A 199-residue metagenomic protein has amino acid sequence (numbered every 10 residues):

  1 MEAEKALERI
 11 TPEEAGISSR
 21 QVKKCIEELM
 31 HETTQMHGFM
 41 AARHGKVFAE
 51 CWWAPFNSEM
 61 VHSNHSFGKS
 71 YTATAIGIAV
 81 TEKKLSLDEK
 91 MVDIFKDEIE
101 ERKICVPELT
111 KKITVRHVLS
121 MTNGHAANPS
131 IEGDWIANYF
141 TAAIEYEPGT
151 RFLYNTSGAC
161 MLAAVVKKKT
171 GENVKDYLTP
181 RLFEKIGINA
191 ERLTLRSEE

Functional and structural regions predicted by a protein language model:
M1-S18: Short, compositionally biased leader-like segments
G16, R20, M36, S66 (+6 more regions): Soluble non-cytosolic domains of exported or imported proteins
V22-N57: A short, well-structured edge-of-sheet supersecondary motif
K24, E28-H31, T74, I78 (+4 more regions): Residue-level signal for well-ordered alpha-helical scaffold segments within enzymatic catalytic domains
G38-A41, V47-A49, H117-S120, L153 (+1 more regions): Structural recognition of the beta-strand scaffold that forms the well-ordered cores of secreted hydrolase catalytic
G45, S63-D88, V118, A159-V166: Active-site SXXK
S58-V61, G124-E198: Catalytic-site signature segments of enzymes, centered on catalytic residues
E82-M121, T141, K169-E198: Active-site helix/loop module of the DD-peptidase/beta-lactamase fold, centered on the serine-lysine SxxK catalytic
